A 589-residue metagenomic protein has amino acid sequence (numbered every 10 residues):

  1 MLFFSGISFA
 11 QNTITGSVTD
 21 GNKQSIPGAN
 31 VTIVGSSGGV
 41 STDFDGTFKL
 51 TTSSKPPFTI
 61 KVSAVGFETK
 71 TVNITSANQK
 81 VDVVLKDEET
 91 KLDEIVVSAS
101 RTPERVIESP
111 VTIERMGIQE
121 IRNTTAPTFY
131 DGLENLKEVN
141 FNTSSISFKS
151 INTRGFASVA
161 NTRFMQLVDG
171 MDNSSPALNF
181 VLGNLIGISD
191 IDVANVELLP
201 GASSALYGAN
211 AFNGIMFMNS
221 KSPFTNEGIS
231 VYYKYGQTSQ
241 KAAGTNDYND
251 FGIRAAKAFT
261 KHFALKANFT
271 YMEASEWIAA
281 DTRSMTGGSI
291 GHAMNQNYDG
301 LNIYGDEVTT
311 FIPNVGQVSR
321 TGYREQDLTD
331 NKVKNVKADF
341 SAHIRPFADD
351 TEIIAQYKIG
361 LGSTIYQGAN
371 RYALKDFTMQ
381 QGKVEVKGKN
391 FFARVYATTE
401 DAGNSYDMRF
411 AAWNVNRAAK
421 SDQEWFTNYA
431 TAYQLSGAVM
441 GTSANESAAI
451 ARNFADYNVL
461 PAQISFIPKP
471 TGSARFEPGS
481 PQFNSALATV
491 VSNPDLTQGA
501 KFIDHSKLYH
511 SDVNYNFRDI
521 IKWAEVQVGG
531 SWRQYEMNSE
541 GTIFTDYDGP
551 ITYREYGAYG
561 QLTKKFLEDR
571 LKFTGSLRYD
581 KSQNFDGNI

Functional and structural regions predicted by a protein language model:
T19-Q24, A29-V34, T59-E68, T75-R122: Short, acidic, small-residue-rich periplasmic hinge/interaction motif at the N-terminus of Gram-negative outer-membrane
S37-T47: Short, acidic Ser/Thr/Gly-rich low-complexity loop/linker segments typical of extracellular and cell-surface proteins
K49-T51, D172-A202: Short acidic/polar hinge/loop motifs at secondary-structure boundaries that mediate gating or recognition
T51, I113, Y130-S175, A194-N195: Extracytoplasmic beta-strand/coil segments of soluble accessory domains associated with Gram-negative outer-membrane
K80-V84, F129-G132, K149-G155, F164-D169 (+4 more regions): N-terminal periplasmic accessory domains that precede and gate Gram-negative outer-membrane beta-barrel machines
T162, I191-A194, A205-F217, K221-R283 (+1 more regions): Outer-membrane beta-barrel translocator/receptor signature
G244-L361, G382: Transmembrane beta-barrel wall of Gram-negative outer-membrane proteins
K383-N588: Face-selective signature of the C-terminal outer-membrane beta-barrel domain
